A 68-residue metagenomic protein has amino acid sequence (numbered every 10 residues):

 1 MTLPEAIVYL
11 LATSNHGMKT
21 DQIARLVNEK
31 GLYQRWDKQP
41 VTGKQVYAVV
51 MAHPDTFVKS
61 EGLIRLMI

Functional and structural regions predicted by a protein language model:
M1-P4, M18-D21, L26-I68: Charged low-complexity interaction tracts in eukaryotic proteins
P4-L11: Hydrophobic residues on short alpha-helical segments
A12-H16: Short helix-capping/hinge SLiMs at alpha-helix to coil transitions
